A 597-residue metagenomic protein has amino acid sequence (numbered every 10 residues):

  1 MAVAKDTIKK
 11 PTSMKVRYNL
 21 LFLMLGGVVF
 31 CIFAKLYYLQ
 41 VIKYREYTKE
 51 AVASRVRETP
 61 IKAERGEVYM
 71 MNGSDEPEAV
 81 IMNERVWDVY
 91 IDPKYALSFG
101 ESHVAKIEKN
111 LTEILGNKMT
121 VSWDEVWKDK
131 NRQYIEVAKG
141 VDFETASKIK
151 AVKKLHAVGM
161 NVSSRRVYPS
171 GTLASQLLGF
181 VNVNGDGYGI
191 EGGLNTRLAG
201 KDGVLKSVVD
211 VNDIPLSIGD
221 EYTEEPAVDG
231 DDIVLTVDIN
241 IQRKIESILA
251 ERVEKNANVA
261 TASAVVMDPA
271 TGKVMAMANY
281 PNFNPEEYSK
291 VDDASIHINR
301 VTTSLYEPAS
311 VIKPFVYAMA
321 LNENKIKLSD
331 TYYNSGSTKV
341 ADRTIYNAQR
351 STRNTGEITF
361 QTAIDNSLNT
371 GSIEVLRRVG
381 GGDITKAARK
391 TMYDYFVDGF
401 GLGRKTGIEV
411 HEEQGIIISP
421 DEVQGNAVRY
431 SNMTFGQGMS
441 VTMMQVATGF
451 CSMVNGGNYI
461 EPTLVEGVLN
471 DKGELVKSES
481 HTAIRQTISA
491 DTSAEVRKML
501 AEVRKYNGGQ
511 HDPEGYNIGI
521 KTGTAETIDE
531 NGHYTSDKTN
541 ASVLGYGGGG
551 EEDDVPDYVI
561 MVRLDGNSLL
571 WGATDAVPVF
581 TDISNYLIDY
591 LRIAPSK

Functional and structural regions predicted by a protein language model:
M1-Y288, T391-V397, P513-E514, N531-G532 (+1 more regions): Periplasmic/cell-envelope proteins involved in peptidoglycan metabolism and beta-lactam response
A2-K5, N72, E78-I81, D210-E224 (+4 more regions): Beta-lactam-recognizing serine transpeptidase/beta-lactamase-like catalytic domain environment
